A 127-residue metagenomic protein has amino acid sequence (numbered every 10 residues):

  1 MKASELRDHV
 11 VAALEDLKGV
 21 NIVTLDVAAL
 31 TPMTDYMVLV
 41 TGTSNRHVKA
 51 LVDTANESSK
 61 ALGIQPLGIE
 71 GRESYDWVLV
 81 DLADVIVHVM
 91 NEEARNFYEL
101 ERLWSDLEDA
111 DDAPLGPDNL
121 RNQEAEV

Functional and structural regions predicted by a protein language model:
M1-A29, T43-D53, E57, L62 (+2 more regions): Long, contiguous binding/interaction regions
V23-M33, L67-D84: Glycine/charge-rich, flexible interdomain linkers and switch-proximal surface loops that mediate coupling
